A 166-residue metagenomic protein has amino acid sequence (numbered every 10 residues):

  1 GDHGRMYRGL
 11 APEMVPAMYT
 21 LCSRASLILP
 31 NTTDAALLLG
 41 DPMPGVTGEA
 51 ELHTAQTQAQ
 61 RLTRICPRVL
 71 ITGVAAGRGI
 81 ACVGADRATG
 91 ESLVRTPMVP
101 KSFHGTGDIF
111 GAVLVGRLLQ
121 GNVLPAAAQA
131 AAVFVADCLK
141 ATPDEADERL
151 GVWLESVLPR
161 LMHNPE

Functional and structural regions predicted by a protein language model:
G1-D2: N-terminal glycine-rich phosphate/adenylate-binding segment common to multiple enzyme folds
M6-E91, P125: Conserved phosphate/ATP/ADP-binding segment of small-molecule kinases
D34, G73-G77, P97-P100, A132-V135: Glycine-rich beta-alpha junction loops
A36, K101-L124: Short, small-residue alpha-helix embedded
E91-G105: Short pre-catalytic strand/loop immediately N-terminal to key active-site residues, enriched for Gly-Thr
E91-S92, R117-A131: Phosphate-handling active-site elements
P125-E166: Charged C-terminal helix
